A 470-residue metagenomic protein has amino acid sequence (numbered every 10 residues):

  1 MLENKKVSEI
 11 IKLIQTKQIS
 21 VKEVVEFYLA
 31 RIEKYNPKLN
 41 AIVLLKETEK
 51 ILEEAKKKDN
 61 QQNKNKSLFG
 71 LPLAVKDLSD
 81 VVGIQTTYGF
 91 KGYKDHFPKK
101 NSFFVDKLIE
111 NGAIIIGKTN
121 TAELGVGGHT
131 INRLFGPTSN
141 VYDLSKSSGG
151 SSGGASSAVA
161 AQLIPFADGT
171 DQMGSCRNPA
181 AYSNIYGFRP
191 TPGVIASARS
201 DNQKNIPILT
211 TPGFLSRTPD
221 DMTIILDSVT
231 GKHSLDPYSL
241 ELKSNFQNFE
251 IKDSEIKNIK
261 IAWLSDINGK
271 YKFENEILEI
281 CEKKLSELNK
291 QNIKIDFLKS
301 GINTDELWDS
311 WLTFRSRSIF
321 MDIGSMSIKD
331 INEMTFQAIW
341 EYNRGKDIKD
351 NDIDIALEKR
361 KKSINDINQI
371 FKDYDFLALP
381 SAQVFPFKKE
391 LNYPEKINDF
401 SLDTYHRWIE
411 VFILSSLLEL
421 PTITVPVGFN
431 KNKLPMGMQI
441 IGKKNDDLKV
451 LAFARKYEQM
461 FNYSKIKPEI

Functional and structural regions predicted by a protein language model:
M1-E53, K290-N292, I466-I470: An N-terminal boundary/leader segment
V21-E26, Q247, N275-S300, I323-I331 (+1 more regions): Acyltransferase
E49-L52, Q61-R133: Acidic/His- and Gly-rich active-site-bordering loop/insert found across diverse amide/peptide-bond hydrolases
L68-K91, E255-S265, T313-N368, P380 (+3 more regions): Short helix-loop capping/hinge segments that flank enzyme active sites or metal/cofactor-binding pockets
K100-V229, S416-L417, P421-F429, L434-G437: Short glycine/serine-rich loop segments
R189-E279, F461-I470: A short helix-breaking turn/cap at a secondary-structure junction
N351, V450-I470: Short, gly/Ser/Thr-rich active-site loops of penicillin-recognizing serine hydrolases
I355, F387-I409: Short, surface-exposed loop/helix-turn segments at secondary-structure junctions that function as lids/hinges flanking
